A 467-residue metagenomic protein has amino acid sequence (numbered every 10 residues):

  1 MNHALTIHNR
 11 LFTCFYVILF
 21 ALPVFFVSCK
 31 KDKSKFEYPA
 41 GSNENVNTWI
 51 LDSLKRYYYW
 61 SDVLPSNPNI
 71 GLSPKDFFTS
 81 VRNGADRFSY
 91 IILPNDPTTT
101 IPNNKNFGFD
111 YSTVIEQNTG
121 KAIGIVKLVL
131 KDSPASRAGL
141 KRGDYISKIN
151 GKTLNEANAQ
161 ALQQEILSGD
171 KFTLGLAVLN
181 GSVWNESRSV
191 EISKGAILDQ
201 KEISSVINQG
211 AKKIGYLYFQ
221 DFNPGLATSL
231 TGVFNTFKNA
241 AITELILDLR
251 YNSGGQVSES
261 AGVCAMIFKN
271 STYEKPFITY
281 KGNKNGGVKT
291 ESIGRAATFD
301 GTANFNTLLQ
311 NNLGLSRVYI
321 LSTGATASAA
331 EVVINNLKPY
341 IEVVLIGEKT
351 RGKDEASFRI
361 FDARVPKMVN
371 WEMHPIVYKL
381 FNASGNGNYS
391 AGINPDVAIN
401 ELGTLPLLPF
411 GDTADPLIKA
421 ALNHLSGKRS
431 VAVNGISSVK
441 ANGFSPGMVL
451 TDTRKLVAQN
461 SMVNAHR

Functional and structural regions predicted by a protein language model:
M1-I7, L19-W49, Y57: Bacterial Sec-dependent N-terminal signal peptides
S42-K127, K171-T173, A177-K201: Extended, small/polar residue-biased N-terminal targeting/export presequences and adjacent propeptide/linker tracts
I50, F109, A135, G143-I146 (+4 more regions): Terminal peptide-recognition signature
P102-K148, K152-E156, N223-A227: PDZ/PDZ-like domain segments forming the peptide/carboxylate-binding groove, activating on the N-terminal beta-strands
N104-G108, K121-I123, K141, G169-K171 (+5 more regions): Extracytoplasmic
T113-I115, L128-L130, G151-T153, V178 (+5 more regions): A mature extracytoplasmic/lumenal domain signature
N150, L154-I242: C-terminal, low-ordered peptide segments at domain boundaries
G225, S229-F237, E244, S253-R467: C-terminal "post-core" interaction segments
